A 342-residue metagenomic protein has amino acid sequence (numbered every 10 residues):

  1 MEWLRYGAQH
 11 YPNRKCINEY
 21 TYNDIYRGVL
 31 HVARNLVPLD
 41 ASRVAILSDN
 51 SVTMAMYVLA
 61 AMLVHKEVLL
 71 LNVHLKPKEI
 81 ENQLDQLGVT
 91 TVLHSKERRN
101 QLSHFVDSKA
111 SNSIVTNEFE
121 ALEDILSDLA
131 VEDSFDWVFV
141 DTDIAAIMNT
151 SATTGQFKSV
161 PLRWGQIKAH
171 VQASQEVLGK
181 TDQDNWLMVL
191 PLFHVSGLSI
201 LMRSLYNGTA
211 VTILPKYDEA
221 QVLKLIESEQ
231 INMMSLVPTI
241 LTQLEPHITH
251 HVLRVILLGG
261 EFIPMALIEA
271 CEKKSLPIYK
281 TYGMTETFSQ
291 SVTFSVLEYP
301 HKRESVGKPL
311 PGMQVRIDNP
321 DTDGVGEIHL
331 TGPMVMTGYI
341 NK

Functional and structural regions predicted by a protein language model:
E2-T21: AMP-dependent adenylate-forming
K15, S127-N149, Q156, G179-N185: Conserved pre-ATP/AMP-binding loop-to-beta segment of ANL
T21-Y22, A145-Q172: Conserved AMP-binding A3 loop
G28, S48, L69-L84, K96-R98 (+3 more regions): ATP-dependent adenylate-forming carboxylate-activation enzymes
R34-L75, P191: Conserved AMP-binding/adenylate-forming
K168-N185, F193-M233: Conserved AMP-binding/adenylation subdomain of ANL enzymes
N232-L236, L244-P300, Q314: Gly/Ser/Thr-rich phosphate-binding loop
V292, K308-G312, P320-K342: Conserved ATP/PPi-binding loop(s) of AMP-dependent carboxylate-activating enzymes
